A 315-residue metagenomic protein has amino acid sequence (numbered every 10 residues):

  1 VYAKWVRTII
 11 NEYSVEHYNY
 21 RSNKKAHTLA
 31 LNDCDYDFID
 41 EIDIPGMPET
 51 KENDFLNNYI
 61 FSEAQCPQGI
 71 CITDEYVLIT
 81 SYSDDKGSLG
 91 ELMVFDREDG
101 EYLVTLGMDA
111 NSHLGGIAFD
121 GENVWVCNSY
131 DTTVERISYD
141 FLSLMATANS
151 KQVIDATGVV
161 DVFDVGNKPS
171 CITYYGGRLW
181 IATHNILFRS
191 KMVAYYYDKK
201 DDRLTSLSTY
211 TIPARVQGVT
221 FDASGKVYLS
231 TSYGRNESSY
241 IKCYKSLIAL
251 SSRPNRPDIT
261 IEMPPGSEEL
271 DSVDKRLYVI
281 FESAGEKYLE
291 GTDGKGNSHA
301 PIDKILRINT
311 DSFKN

Functional and structural regions predicted by a protein language model:
V1-I9: Conserved "repeat-terminator" motif of extracellular CCP/Sushi domains
I10-N57, G296-N315: Sequence/structural signature of beta-propeller modules and their immediately flanking N-terminal secretory/stalk
I42, G46-F61, E101-G107, A156-F163 (+2 more regions): A short beta-strand motif characteristic of beta-propeller blades
P48-S88: Beta-strand-rich domains and repeat architectures in extracellular enzymes and scaffolds, especially beta-propellers
S62-G69, N111-A118, D161-Y174, P213-F221 (+1 more regions): Repeated scaffold domains used in trafficking and secretory/extracellular systems, primarily beta-propellers
I72-D74, L78-G87, V126-D131, I181-I186 (+2 more regions): Conserved beta-strand positions in repeat-built beta-propeller and related beta-rich domains
K86-M93, T132-L142, L187-Y196, N236-S246 (+1 more regions): Structural motif
T209-S251, G266-E268: Loop/turn-rich, solvent-exposed surfaces of beta-rich toroidal or solenoidal domains
